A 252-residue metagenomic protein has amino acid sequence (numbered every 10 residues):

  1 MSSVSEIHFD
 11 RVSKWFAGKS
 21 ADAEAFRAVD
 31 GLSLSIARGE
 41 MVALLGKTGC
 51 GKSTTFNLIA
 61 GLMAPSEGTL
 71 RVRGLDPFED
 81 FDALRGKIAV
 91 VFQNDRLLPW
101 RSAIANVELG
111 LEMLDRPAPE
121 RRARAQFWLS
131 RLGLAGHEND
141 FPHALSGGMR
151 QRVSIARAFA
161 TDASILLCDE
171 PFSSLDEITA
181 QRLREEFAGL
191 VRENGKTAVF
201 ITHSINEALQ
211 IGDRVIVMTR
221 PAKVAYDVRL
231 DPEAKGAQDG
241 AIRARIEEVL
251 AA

Functional and structural regions predicted by a protein language model:
A23, D76-F92, M113, A118-R122 (+1 more regions): ABC ATPase NBD coupling module
L45-K47: The feature captures the beta-strand-to-loop junction immediately N-terminal to the Walker
A60: Helix-to-loop junction immediately C-terminal to a conserved catalytic motif
I104-E112, R122, Q126, R229: Short helical segment in ABC ATPase nucleotide-binding domains corresponding to the A-loop/adjacent helical element
F141-L145, M149: Conserved ABC ATPase signature
A160-S164: A short, proline-enriched helix->beta-strand linker immediately N-terminal to the Walker B motif in ABC-type P-loop
L166-D169: Catalytic Walker B motif of ABC-type/P-loop ATPase nucleotide-binding domains
